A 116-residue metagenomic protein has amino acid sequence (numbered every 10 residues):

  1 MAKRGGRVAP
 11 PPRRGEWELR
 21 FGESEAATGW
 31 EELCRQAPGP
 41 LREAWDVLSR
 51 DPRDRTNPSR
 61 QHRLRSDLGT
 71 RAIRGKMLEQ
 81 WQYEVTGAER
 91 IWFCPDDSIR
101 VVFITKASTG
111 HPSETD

Functional and structural regions predicted by a protein language model:
M1-E89, P95-D116: Basic, Lys/Arg-enriched alpha-helical interface segments
